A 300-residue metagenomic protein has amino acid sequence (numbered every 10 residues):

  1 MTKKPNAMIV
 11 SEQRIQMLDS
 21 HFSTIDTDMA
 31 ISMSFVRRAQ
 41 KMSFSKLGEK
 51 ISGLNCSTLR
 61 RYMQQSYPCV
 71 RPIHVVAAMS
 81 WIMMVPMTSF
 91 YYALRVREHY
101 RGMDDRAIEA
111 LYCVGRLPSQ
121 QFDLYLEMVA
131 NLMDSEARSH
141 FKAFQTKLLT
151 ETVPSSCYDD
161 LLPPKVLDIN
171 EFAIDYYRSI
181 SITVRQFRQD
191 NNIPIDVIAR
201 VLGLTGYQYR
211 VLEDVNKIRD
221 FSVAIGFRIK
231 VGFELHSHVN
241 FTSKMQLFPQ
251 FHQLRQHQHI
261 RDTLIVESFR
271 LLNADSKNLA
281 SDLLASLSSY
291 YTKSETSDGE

Functional and structural regions predicted by a protein language model:
T2-M42, F144-N191: A short, Lys/Arg-rich alpha-helix, primarily the initiator
M33, F44-S45, V76, V184 (+2 more regions): Helix-turn-helix DNA-binding elements, focusing on the entry/boundary residues of the two helices that contact DNA
M42, G53-L54, V85, I193 (+2 more regions): The short coil/loop that forms the "turn" connecting the two helices of the helix-turn-helix
S43-I51, M79, P194-R200: Short alpha-helical "recognition helix" segments of helix-turn-helix
S45, C56-S57, T88, D196 (+1 more regions): Key DNA-contact positions within bacterial/archaeal DNA-binding proteins
S52-V70, Y92-A93, G203-F221, K244-Q246: Recognition helix of helix-turn-helix/homeodomain-like DNA-binding domains that insert into the DNA major groove
I73-S89, S222-V239: DNA major-groove recognition helix of helix-turn-helix/homeodomain DNA-binding modules
Y100-K165, Q246-E300: Interfacial/linker helices and their anchor residues that mediate assembly or domain coupling
